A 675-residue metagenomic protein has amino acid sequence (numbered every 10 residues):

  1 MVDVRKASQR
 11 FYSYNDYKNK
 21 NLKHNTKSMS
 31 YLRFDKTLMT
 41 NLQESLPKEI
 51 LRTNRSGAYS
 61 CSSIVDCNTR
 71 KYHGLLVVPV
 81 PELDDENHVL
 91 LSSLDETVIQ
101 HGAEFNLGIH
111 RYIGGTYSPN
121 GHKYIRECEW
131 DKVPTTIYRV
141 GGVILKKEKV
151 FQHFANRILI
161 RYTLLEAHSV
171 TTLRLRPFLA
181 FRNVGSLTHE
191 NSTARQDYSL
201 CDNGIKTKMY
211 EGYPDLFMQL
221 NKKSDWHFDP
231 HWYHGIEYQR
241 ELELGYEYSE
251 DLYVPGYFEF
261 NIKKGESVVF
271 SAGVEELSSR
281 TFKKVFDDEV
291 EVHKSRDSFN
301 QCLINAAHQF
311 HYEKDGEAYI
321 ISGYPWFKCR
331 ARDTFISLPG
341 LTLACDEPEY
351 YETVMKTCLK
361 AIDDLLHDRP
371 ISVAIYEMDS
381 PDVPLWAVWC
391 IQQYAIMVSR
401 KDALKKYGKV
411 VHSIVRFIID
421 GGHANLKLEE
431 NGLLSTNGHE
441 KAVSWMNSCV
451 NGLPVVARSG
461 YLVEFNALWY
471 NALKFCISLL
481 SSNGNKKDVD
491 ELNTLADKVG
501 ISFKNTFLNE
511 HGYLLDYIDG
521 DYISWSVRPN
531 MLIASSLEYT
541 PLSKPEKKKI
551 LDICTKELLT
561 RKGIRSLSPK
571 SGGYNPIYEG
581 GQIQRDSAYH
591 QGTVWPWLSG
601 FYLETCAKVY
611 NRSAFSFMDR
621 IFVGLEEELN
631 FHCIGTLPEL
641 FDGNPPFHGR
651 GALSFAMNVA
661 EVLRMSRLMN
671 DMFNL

Functional and structural regions predicted by a protein language model:
V4-S295, F299, P325, E347 (+4 more regions): Terminal accessory carbohydrate-recognition/targeting modules of carbohydrate-active enzymes
I158-I160, V268, F335, L385 (+2 more regions): Residue-level detector of short, conserved catalytic/binding motifs and their immediate flanks
E166-A167, T188-N191, L200, I262 (+8 more regions): Aromatic-rich carbohydrate-recognition surfaces in CAZymes
S224-H227, Y233-R240, G245, E259 (+7 more regions): Extended glycan-interaction surfaces of carbohydrate-active proteins
S459, V463, A467, L473-S502 (+1 more regions): C-terminal transactivation domains of fungal Zn(2)-Cys(6)
F465, F475, L480, V499 (+2 more regions): Long, repeat-rich segments with strong aromatic
